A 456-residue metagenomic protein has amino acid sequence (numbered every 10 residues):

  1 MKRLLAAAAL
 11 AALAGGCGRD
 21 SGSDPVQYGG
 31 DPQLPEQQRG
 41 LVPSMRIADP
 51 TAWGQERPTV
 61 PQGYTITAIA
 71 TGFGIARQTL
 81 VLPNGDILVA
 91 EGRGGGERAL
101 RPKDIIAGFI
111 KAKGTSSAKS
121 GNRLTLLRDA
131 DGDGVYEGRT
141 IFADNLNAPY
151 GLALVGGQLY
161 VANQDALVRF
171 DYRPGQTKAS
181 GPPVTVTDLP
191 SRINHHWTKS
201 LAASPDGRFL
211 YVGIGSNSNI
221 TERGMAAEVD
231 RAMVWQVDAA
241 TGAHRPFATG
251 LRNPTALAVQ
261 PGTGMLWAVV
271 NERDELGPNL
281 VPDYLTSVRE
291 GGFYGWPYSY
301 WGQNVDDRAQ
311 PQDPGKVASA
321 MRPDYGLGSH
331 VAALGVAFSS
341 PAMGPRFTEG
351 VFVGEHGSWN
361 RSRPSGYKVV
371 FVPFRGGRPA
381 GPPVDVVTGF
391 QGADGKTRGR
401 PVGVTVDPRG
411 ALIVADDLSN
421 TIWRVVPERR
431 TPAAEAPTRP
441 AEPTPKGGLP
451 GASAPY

Functional and structural regions predicted by a protein language model:
L13-G16: C-terminal motif of bacterial Sec signal peptides marking the signal peptidase cleavage site
G18-V60, G96-L100, D104-T115, K119-G121 (+8 more regions): Beta-propeller domain segments
A68-F73, T140-N147, V186-I193, P246-L251 (+3 more regions): Surface loop/turn motifs at the tips and blade-to-blade linkers of beta-strand repeat domains
R77, R98-L154: Blade-loop segments of beta-propeller domains
T79, L152, L201, P254-L257 (+2 more regions): Hydrophobic core register within WD40 beta-propeller blades
L82-G85, L154-G157, A203-G207, A258-T263 (+2 more regions): Residue-level detector of Asp-centered blade-edge/turn motifs that repeat once per structural unit in beta-propeller
D86-L88, Q158-V161, F209-G213, M265-V269 (+2 more regions): Conserved beta-propeller blade signature
V135-Q158, N163-P205, S216-N219: Asp-box/WD-like beta-propeller blade repeats and closely related beta-sheet repeat scaffolds
